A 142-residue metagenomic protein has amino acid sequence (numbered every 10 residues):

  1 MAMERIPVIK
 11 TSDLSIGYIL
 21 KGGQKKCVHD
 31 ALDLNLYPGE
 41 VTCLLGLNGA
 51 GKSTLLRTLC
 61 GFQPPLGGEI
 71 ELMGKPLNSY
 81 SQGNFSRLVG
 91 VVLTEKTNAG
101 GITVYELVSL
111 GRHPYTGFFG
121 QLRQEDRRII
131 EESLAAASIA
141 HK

Functional and structural regions predicted by a protein language model:
I9, C27-A31: Conserved structural motif at the start of ABC-family nucleotide-binding domains
I9-G23, I70: Conserved beta1/A-loop at the N-terminus of ABC ATPase nucleotide-binding domains
L14, S109, Q124-K142: Conserved ABC ATPase "signature" region
L45-L47: The feature captures the beta-strand-to-loop junction immediately N-terminal to the Walker
C60: Helix-to-loop junction immediately C-terminal to a conserved catalytic motif
G68-P76, F85: Conserved ABC transporter NBD signature motif
S79, E95-S109, P114-Q121: Conserved catalytic motifs of ABC-family nucleotide-binding domains
